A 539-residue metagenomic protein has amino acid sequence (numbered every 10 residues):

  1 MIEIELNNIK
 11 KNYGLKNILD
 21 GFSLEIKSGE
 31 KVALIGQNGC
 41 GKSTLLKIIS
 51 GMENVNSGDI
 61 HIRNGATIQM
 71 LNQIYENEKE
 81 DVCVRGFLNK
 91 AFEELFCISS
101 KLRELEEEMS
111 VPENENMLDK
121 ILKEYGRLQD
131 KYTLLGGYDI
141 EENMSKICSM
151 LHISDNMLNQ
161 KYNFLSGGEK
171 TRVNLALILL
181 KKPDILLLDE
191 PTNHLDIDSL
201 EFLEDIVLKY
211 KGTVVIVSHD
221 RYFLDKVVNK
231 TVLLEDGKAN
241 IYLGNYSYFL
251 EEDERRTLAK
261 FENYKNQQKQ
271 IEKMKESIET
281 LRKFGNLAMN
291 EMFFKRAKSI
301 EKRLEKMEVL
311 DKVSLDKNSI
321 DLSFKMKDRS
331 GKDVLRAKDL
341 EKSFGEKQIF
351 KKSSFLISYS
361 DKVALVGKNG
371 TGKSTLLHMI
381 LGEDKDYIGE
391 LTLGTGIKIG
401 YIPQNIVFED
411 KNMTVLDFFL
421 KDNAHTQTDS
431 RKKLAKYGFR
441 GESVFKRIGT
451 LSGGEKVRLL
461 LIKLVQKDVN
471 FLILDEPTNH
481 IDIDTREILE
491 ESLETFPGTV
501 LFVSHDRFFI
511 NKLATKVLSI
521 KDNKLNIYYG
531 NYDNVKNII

Functional and structural regions predicted by a protein language model:
M1-K265, F324-I539: ABC ATP-binding cassette signature C-motif
L105, P112, L135, L281 (+3 more regions): Hydrophobic stripe of amphipathic alpha-helices that form coiled-coil interfaces
M117-Y125, E291-E301: Glycine-rich, flexible loop segments associated with nucleotide phosphate handling
S154, L281-F294, K317-S319: Short, flexible, glycine-rich and Lys/Arg-enriched loop motifs at helix boundaries that contact anionic partners
G212, E276, K283, V309-K312 (+2 more regions): Generic structural signal for secondary-structure transition and capping sites
D253-L281, F293, A297-M307, D311: Intracellular alpha-helical coupling/juxtamembrane segments of multi-pass membrane proteins
V313-R329: Short, flexible cytosolic linker that couples an ABC transmembrane/permease module to its adjacent nucleotide-binding
